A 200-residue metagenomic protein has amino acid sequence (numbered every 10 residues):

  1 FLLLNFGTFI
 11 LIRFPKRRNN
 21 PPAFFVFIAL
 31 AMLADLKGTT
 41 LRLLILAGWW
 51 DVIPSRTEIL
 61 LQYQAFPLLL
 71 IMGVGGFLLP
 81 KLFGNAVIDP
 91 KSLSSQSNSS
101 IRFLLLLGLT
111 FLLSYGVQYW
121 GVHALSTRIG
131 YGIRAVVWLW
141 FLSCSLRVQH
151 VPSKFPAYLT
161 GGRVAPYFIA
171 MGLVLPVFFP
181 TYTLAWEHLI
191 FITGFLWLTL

Functional and structural regions predicted by a protein language model:
F1-L200: Hydrophobic alpha-helical transmembrane segments of multi-pass integral membrane proteins
